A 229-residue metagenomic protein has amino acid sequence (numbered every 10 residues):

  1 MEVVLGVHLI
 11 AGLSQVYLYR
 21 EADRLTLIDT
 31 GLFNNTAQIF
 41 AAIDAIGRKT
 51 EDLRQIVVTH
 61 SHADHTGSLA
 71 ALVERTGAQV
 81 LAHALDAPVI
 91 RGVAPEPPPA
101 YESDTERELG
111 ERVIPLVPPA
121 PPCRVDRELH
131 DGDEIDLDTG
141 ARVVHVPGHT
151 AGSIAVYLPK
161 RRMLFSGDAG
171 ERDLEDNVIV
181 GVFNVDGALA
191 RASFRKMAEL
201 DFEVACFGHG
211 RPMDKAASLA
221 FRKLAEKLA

Functional and structural regions predicted by a protein language model:
M1-I46, A155-D168: Conserved beta-strand hairpin/beta-sheet module of binuclear metal-dependent hydrolase folds, prominently
M1-L5, E111-V117, D136-T139: Short Pro/Gly-enriched beta-strand edge/turn motifs at strand-loop
E21-A22, E108-R112, G170-E175: Short, basic/glycine-rich phosphate-binding loops at helix/coil junctions that contact nucleotide phosphates
T26-I28, V57, V80, M163-F165 (+1 more regions): Residue-level marker for buried hydrophobic side chains located in beta-strands that build the well-ordered beta-sheet
L32-N34, P119-R127, E134, G140-A220 (+1 more regions): Metallo-beta-lactamase
T36, D44-H130: Active-site HxH/HxHxD metal-binding segment of metal-dependent hydrolases
I39-A41, L69-A71, A94-P95, L158-P159 (+2 more regions): Short amphipathic alpha-helical segments
Q79-A84, F221-A229: Core catalytic region of metal-dependent phosphoesterases/phosphodiesterases, especially metallo-beta-lactamase-like
